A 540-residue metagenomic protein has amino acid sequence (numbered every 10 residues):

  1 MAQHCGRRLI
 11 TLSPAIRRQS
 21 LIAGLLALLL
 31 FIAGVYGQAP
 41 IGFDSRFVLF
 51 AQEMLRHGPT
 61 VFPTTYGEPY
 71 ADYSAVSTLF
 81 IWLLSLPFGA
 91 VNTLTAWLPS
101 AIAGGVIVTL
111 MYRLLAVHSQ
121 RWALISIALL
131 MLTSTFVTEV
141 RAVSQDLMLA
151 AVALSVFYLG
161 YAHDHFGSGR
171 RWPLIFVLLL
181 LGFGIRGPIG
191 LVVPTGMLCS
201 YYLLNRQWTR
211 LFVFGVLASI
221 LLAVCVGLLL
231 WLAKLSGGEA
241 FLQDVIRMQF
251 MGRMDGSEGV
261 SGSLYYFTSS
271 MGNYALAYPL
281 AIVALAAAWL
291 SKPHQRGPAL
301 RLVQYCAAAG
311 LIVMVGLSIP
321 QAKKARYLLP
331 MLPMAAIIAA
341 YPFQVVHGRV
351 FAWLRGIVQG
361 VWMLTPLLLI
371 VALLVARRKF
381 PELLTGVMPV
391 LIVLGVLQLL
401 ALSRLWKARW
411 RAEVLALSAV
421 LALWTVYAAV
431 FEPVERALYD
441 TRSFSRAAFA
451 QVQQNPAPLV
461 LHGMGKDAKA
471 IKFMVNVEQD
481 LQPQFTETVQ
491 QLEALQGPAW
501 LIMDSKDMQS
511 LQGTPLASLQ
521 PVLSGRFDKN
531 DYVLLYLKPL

Functional and structural regions predicted by a protein language model:
A2-R8, P173, V177, W289-L540: Membrane-embedded architecture of ER/inner-membrane glycosylation machinery
I16-D44, L221-K234: Transmembrane signal-anchor helices characteristic of membrane glycosylation enzymes that use polyprenol
Y36-E53, P59-F62, E68-F80, A90-L94 (+3 more regions): Extracytoplasmic catalytic/substrate-binding loops of multi-pass membrane glycan-assembly enzymes
F47-F50, V177-L178, I185, G190-A322 (+4 more regions): Transmembrane-lumen/periplasm boundary regions of multi-pass, lipid-linked membrane glycan transferases
T93, W97, T138-L149: Short acidic/glycine- and proline-prone juxtamembrane loop motifs at membrane-interface regions of multi-pass membrane
L98-H118, S155: Transmembrane-helix motifs of polytopic, lipid-linked glycan transferases
A116-V117, R121, V156-W172, F343-V346: Membrane-interface transmembrane helices that cradle and orient dolichyl/undecaprenyl
L149-H165, A335-I338: Specific aromatic-rich, kink-prone transmembrane helix
